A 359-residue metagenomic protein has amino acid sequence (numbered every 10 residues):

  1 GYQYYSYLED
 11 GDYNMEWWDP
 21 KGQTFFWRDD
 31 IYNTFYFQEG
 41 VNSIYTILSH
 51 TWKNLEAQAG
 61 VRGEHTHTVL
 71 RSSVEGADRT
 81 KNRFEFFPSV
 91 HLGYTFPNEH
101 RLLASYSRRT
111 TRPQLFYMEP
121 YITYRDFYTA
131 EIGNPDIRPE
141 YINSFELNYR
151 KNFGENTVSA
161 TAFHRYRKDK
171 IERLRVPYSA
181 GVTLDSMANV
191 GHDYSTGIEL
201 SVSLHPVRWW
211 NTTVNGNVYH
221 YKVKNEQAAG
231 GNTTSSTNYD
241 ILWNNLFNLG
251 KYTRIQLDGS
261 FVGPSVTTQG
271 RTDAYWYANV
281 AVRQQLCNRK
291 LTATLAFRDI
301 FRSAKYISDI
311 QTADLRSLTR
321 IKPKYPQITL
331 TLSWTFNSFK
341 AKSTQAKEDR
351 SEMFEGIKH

Functional and structural regions predicted by a protein language model:
Y4-L8, W52-N54, G63-V69, Y106-R112 (+9 more regions): Transmembrane beta-strands of outer-membrane beta-barrel pores
L8-F35, R79-R83, F116-P135, I171-N189 (+1 more regions): Surface-exposed loop/turn segments flanking beta-strands in extracellular/periplasmic regions
F26-Y32, N134, R138, F153 (+2 more regions): Outer membrane beta-barrel strand-and-loop segments of large Gram-negative receptors, especially TonB-dependent
E39-E75, R83-S89, W209-H220, N244-P264: Surface-exposed extracellular loop regions of Gram-negative outer-membrane beta-barrel proteins
T46-H50, V90-Y94, L147-K151, A162 (+5 more regions): Residues on the lipid-exposed face of transmembrane beta-strands in outer-membrane beta-barrel proteins
W52-L55, T95-E99, I142, N152-N156 (+6 more regions): Outer-membrane beta-barrel channels and translocator barrels
H67, N98-S144, H164-D185, S265 (+1 more regions): Surface-exposed extracellular loop regions of Gram-negative outer-membrane beta-barrel proteins, predominantly
T234-H359: Conserved C-terminal beta-signal and adjacent last beta-strands/turns of outer-membrane beta-barrel proteins
